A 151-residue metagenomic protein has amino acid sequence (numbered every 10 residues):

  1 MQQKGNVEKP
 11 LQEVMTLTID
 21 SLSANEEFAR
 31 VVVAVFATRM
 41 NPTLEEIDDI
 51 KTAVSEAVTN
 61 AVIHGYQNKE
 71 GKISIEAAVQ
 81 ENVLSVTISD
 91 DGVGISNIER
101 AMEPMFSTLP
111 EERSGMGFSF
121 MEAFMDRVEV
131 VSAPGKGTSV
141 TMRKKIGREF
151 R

Functional and structural regions predicted by a protein language model:
M1-T16, A61-R151: Conserved beta-strand-loop-beta-strand hairpin that lines the nucleotide-binding pocket of ATP/GTP-utilizing enzymes
V14-I19, R39-T43: A short, mixed-charge helix-start or loop-turn motif at secondary-structure junctions
T16-F28: STAS-typified acidic loop motif
S21-L22, E46, F106: A generic structural signal for short
E27-S55, R113: Conserved short strand/loop->alpha-helix "switch" segment adjacent to the catalytic nucleotide/phosphoryl-transfer site
E56-N60: Conserved polar catalytic motif of the HATPase_c/GHKL fold
